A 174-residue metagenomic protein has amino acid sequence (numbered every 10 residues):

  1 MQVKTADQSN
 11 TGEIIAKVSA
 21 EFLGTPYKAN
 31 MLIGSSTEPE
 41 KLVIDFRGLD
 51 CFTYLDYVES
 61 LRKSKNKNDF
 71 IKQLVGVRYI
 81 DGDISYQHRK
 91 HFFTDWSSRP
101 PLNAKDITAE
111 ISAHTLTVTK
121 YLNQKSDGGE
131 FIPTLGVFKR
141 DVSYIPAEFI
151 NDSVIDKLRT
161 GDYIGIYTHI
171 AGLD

Functional and structural regions predicted by a protein language model:
M1-D174: Cysteine-nucleophile amide-bond enzymes
